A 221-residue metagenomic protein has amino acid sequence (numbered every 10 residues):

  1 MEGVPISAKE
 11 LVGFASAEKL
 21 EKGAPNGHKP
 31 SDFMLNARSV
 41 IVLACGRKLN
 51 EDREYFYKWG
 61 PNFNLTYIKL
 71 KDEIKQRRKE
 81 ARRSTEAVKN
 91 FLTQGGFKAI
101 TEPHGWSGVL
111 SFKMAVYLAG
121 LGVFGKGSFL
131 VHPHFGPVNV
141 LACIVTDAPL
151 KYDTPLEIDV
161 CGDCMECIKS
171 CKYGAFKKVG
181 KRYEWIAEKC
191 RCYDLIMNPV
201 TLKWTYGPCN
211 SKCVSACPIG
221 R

Functional and structural regions predicted by a protein language model:
M1-E73: Non-catalytic, usually N-terminal nucleic-acid engagement modules in DNA/RNA processing proteins
G23, N62-R221: Catalytic cores of enzyme domains
